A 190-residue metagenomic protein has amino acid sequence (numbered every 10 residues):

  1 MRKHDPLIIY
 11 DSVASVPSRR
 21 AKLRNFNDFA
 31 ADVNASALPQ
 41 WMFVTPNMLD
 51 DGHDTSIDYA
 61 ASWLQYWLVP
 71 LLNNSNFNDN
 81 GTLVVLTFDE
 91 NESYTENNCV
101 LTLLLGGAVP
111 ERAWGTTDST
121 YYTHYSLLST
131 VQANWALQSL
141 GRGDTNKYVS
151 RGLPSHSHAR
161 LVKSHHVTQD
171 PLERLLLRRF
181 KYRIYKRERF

Functional and structural regions predicted by a protein language model:
M1-F190: N-terminal pro-sequences and low-complexity stem/linker regions of secreted or lumenal proteins
